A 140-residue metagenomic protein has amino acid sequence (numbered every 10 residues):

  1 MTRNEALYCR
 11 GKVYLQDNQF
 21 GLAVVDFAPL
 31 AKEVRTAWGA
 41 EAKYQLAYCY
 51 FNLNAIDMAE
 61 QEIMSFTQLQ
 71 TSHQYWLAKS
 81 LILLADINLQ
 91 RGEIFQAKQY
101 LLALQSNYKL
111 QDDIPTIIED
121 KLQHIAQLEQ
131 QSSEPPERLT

Functional and structural regions predicted by a protein language model:
M1-T140: Acidic, polar-rich low-complexity tracts and alpha-helical solenoid repeat scaffolds
